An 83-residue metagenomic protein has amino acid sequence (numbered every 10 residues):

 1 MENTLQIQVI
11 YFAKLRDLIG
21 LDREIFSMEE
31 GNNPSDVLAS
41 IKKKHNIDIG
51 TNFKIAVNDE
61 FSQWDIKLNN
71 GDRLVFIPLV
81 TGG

Functional and structural regions predicted by a protein language model:
M1-G82: Ubiquitin-like/PB1-type beta-grasp interaction modules and other compact soluble beta-rich domains
